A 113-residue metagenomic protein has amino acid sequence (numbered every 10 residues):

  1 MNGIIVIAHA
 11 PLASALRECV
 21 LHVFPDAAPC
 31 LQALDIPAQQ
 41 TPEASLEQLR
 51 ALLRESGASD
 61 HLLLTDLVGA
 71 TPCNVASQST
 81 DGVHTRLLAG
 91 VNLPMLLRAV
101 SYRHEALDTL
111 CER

Functional and structural regions predicted by a protein language model:
M1-R113: N-terminal loops that bind phosphate or other acidic moieties and the adjacent beta-alpha structural core
